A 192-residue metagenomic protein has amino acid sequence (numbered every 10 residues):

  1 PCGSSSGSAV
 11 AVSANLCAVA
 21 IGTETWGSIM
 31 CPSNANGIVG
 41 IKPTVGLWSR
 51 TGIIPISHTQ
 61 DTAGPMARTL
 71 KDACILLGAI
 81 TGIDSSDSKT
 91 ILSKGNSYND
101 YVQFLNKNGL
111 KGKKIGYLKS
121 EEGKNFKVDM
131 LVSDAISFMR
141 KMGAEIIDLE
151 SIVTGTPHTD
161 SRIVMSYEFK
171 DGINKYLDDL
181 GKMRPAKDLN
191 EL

Functional and structural regions predicted by a protein language model:
P1-N34, M66-L70, L77: Active-site-proximal alpha-helical scaffold in enzymes
S13, G78-S85, R140-A144, S166 (+1 more regions): Sec-exported extracytoplasmic/periplasmic mature domains
A18-G22, M30, V39-G40, A67 (+2 more regions): Structural recognition of the beta-strand scaffold that forms the well-ordered cores of secreted hydrolase catalytic
T25-T51: Glycine/threonine-rich beta-strand-loop-alpha-helix active-site module that forms ligand/phosphate-binding
K42-M130: A short helix-breaking turn/cap at a secondary-structure junction
F104-L118, Y167-L192: Short helix-loop capping/hinge segments that flank enzyme active sites or metal/cofactor-binding pockets
V128-E145: Short helix-loop-beta junction
K141-D160: Short connector loops at secondary-structure junctions
